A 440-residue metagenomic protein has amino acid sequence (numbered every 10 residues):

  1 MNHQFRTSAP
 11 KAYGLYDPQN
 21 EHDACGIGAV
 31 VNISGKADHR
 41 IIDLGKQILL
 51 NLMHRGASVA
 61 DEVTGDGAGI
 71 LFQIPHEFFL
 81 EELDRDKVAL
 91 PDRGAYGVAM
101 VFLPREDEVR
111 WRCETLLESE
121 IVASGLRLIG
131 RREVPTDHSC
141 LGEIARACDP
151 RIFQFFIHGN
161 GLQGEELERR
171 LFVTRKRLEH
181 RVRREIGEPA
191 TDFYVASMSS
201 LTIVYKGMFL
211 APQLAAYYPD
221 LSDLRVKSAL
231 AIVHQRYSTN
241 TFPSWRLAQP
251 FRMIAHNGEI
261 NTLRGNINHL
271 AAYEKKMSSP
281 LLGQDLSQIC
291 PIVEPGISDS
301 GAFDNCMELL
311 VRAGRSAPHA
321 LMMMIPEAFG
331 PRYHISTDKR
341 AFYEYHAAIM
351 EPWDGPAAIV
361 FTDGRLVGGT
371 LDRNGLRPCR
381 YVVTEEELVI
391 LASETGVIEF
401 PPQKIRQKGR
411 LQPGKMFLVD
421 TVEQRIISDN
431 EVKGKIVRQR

Functional and structural regions predicted by a protein language model:
N2-R440: Conserved short alpha-helical segments that host acidic/polar catalytic motifs at enzyme active sites
